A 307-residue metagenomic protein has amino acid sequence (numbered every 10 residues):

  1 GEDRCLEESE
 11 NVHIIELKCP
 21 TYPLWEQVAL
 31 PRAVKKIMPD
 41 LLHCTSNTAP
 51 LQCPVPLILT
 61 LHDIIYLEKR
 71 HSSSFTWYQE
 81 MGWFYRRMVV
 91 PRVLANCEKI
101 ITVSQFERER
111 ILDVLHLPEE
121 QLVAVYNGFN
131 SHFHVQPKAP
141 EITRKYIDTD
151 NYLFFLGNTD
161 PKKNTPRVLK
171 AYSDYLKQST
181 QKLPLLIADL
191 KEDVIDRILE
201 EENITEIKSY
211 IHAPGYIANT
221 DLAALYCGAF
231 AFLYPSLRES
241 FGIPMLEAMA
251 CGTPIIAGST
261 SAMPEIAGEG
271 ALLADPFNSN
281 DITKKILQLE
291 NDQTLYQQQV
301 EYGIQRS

Functional and structural regions predicted by a protein language model:
G1-S307: Carbohydrate transferase catalytic cores enriched for Leloir-type hexosyltransferases
